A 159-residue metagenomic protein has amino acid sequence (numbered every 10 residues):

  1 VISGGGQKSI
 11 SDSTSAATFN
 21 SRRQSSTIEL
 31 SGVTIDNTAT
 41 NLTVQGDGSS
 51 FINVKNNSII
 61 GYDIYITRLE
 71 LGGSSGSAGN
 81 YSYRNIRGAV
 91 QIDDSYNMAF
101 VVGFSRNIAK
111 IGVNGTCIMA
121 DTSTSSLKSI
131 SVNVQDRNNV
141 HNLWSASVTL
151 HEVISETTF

Functional and structural regions predicted by a protein language model:
V1-V44, A146-H151: Periodic small-residue-enriched repeat registers in elongated scaffold domains
I2, I64-I66, I130-V132: Hydrophobic beta-strand residues in large extracellular and virion-surface proteins
I35-N37, R68-G79, I111, D136-S145: Short, surface-exposed beta-strand/loop "edge" segments at domain boundaries and coil↔beta transitions
V44-I92, A146-H151: Beta-rich globular "head" domains
S49-I52, I66, G115-S123, N133: Short amphipathic beta-strand and strand-loop transition segments with alternating hydrophobic
S74-L127: Extracellular attachment/recognition segments
T122-D136, H141: Noncatalytic modules at the cell exterior or secretory-pathway interfaces, chiefly beta-strand-rich lectin/adhesion
N138-F159: C-terminal interaction-tip segments
